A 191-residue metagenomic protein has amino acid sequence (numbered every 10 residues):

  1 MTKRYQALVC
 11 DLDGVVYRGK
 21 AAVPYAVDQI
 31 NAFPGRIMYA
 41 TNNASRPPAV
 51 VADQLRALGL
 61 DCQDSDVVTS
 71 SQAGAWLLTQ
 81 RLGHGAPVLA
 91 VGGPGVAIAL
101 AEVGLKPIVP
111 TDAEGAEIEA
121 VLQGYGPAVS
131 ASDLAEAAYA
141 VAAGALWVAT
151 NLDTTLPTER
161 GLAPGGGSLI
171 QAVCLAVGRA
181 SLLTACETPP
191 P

Functional and structural regions predicted by a protein language model:
M1-L12, V16-P191: HAD-like aspartate-dependent phosphatase fold
